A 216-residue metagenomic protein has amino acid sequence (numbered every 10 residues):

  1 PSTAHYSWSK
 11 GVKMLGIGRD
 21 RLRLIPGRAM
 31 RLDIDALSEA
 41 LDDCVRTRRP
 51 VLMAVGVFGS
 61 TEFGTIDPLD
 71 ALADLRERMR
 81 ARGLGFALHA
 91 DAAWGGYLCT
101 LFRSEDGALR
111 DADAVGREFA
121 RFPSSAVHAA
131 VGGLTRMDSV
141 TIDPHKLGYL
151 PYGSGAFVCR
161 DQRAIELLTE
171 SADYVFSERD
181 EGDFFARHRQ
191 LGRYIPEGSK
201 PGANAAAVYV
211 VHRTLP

Functional and structural regions predicted by a protein language model:
P1-A71, L98-A129: PLP-dependent aminotransferase-class I/II
G16-R19, L41, V45, R76 (+4 more regions): Structural signal for hydrophobic packing residues in well-ordered secondary-structure cores of soluble enzyme domains
R19-R23, P50-A54, G83-L88, D138-S139 (+2 more regions): Beta-sheet entry/capping signal
L72-M79, R136: Catalytic-core regions built around general acid/base machinery
D91: Glycine-centered flexible beta-alpha turn that most often forms the glycine-rich phosphate-binding loop
G95, C99, P201-A203: Long, repeat-rich segments with strong aromatic
D111-P216: Active-site C-terminal subdomain of aminotransferase-like
